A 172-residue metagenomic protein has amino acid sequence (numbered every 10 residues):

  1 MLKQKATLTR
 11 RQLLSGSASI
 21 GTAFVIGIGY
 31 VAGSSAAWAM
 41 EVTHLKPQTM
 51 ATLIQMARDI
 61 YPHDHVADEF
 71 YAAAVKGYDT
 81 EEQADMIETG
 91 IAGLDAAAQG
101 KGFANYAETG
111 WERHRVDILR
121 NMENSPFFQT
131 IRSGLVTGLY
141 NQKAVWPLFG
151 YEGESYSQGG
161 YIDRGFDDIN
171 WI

Functional and structural regions predicted by a protein language model:
L2-F24: N-terminal secretory signal peptides and thylakoid transit peptides that target proteins across membranes
Q4, E41, G102-N105: Residues marking the start of alpha-helices
T7-L8, V25-Y61: C-terminal segment of N-terminal export signals and the immediately downstream linker at the start of the mature
T9, K46, A67, G110-W111: Helix N-cap and loop-to-helix transition residues
A18, T22-V25, Y61, E123 (+2 more regions): Hydrophobic/aromatic-lined pockets within catalytic cores
T52-Q55, E69-I172: Mature-region segments of soluble proteins
